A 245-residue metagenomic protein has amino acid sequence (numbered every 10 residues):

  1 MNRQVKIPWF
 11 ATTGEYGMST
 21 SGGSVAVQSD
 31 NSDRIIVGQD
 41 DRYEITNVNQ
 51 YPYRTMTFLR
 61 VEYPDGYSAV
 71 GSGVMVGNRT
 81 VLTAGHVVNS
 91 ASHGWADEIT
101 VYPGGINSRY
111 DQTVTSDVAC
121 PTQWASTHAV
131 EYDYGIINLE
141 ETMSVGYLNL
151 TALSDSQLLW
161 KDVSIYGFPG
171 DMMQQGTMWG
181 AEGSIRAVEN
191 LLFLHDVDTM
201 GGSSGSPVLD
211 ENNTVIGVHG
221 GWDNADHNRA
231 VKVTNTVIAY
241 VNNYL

Functional and structural regions predicted by a protein language model:
M1-N47: N-terminal propeptides/leader regions of secreted preproproteins that are proteolytically removed before maturation
R34-R54, R60-V70, V76, N89-S144: Conserved catalytic-core segment of clan PA serine endopeptidases
R54, G77-N78, L159-D162, T214-V215: Loop/turn elements at helix/coil->beta-strand transitions in domains of secreted/extracellular proteins
R79, T83: Cytochrome P450 catalytic-core helices
V88-A91, M172, D223-A225: Short glycine/acidic-enriched loop and turn motifs that connect beta-strands
V130-S203, H227-N235: Chymotrypsin/trypsin-fold serine protease catalytic domain
V145-G146, V215-I216, G220-L245: C-terminal cap/linker of serine protease catalytic domains
D198-G220: Catalytic nucleophile loop of clan PA
